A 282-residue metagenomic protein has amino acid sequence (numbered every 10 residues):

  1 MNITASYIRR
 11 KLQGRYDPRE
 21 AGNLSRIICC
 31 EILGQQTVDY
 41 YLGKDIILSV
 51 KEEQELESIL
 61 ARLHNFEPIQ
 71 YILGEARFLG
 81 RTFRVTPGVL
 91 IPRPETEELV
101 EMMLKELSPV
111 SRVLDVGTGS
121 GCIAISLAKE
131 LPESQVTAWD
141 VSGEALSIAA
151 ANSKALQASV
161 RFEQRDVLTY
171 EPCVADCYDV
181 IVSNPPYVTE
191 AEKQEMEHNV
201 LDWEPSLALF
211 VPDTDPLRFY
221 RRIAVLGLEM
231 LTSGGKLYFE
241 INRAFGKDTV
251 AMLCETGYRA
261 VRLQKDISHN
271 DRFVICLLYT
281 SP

Functional and structural regions predicted by a protein language model:
M1-Y41, D45-I46: Non-catalytic accessory regions of SAM-dependent methyltransferases
I28, F66, T96, I123 (+4 more regions): Residue-level signal for inorganic ion chemistry
C30-E106: Conserved AdoMet
Q70, V188-A191, A244: Active-site beta-alpha loop architecture of Rossmann-like, nucleotide-cofactor-dependent enzymes
E95-E195: Conserved SAM/SAH cofactor-binding pocket of Class I
Y187-F219: Mobile active-site "lid"/loop adjacent to the S-adenosyl-L-methionine
D213-C276: Conserved Class I SAM-dependent methyltransferase catalytic core
Y279-P282: Conserved small/polar residues in nucleotide/adenosyl-binding loops
